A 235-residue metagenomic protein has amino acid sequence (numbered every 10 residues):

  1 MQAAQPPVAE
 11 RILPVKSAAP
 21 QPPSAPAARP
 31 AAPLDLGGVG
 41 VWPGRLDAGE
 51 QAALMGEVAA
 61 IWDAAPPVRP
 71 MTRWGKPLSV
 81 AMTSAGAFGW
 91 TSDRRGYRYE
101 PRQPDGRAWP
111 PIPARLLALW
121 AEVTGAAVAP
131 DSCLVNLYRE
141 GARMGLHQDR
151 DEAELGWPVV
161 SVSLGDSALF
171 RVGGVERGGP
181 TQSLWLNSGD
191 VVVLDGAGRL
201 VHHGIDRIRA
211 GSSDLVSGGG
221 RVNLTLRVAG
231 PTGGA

Functional and structural regions predicted by a protein language model:
M1-A235: Non-heme Fe(II) oxygenase metal-center motifs and adjacent flexible, charged/small-residue loops
